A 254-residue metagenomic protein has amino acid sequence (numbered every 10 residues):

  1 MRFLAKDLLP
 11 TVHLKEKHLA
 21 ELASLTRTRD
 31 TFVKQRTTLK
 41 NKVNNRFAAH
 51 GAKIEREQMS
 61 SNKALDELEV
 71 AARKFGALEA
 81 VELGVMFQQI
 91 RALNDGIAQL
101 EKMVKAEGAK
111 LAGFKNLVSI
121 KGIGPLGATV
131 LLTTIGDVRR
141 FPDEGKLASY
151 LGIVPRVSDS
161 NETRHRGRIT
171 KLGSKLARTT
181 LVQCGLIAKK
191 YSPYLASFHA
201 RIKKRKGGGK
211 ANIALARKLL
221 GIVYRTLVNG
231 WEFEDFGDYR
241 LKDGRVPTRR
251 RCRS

Functional and structural regions predicted by a protein language model:
M1-A20, N62-A71, T163-L172: Short alpha-helix plus adjacent loop in nuclease-associated cores
D7-P10, L39-K40, I97-A98, G136-R140 (+2 more regions): Short helix-capping/linker segments at secondary-structure and domain boundaries
L14-K15, N45-A48, R56-S60, M103-V104 (+4 more regions): Short coil/turn segments at secondary-structure boundaries
K17, L22-N116, L176, R240: Glycine-rich, often acidic, oxyanion-interacting loops/wings at catalytic, nucleic-acid, or phospho-protein interfaces
T26, D30, T37, N41-N44 (+8 more regions): Non-catalytic, well-ordered alpha-helical scaffold segments
N116-S119, P125-G209, D243: Phosphate-backbone recognition surface of nucleic-acid-processing proteins
E162-R166, F198-S254: Low-complexity, acidic/Ser/Thr- and charged residue-rich accessory regions of DNA metabolism proteins
